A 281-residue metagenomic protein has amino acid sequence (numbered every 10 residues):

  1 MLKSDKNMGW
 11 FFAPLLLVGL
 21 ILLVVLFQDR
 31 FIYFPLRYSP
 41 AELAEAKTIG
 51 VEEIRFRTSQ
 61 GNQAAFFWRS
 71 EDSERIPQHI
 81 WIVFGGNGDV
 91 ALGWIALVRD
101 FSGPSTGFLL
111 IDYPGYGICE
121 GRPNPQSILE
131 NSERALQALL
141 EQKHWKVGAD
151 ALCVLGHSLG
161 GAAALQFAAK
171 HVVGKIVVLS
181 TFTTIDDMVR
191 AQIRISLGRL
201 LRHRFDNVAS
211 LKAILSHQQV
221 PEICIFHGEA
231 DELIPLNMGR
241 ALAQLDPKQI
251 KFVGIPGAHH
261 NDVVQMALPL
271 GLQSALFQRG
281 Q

Functional and structural regions predicted by a protein language model:
G9-R57: An N-terminal hydrophobic leader/cap segment in hydrolases
S59-A138: Membrane-embedded segments
W145-S158: Alpha/beta-hydrolase fold nucleophile elbow
V154-G156, L179, F226: Short beta-strand immediately N-terminal to the catalytic nucleophile in serine-hydrolase-like folds
L155-Q166, L233: Glycine-rich nucleophile elbow surrounding the catalytic serine of serine-hydrolase chemistry
G161-S216, V264-Q265: Hydrolase active-site cap/lid region
I214-V220, C224-D231: Short beta-strand/loop motif that positions the catalytic acidic residue of the alpha/beta-hydrolase fold
L236-Q281: C-terminal catalytic histidine-bearing segment of alpha/beta-hydrolase fold enzymes
